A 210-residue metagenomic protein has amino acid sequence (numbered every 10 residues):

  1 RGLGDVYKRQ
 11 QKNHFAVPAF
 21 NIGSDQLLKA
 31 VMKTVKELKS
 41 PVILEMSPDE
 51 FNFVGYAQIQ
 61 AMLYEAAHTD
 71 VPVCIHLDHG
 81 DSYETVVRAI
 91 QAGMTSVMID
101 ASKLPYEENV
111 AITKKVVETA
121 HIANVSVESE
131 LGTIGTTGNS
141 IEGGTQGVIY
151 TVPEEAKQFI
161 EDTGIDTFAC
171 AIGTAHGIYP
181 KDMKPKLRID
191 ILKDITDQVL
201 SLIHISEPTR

Functional and structural regions predicted by a protein language model:
R1-Y7, E207-T209: Short, small-residue-biased leader/transition segments that mark boundaries at the very start of proteins
D5-P18, E45: Generic N-terminal amphipathic, Lys/Arg-enriched alpha-helix
F15, V71-P72: A short helix-to-beta-strand connector/capping loop
V17-S24, D49-N52: Short, N-terminal intrinsically disordered low-complexity segments that are rich in Pro/Gly and polar/charged residues
P18-I22, I75-G80, S201-S206, R210: Histidine-centered catalytic micro-motifs
D25-E45, D49, Q58-D70, S82-D197: Alpha/beta enzyme core
